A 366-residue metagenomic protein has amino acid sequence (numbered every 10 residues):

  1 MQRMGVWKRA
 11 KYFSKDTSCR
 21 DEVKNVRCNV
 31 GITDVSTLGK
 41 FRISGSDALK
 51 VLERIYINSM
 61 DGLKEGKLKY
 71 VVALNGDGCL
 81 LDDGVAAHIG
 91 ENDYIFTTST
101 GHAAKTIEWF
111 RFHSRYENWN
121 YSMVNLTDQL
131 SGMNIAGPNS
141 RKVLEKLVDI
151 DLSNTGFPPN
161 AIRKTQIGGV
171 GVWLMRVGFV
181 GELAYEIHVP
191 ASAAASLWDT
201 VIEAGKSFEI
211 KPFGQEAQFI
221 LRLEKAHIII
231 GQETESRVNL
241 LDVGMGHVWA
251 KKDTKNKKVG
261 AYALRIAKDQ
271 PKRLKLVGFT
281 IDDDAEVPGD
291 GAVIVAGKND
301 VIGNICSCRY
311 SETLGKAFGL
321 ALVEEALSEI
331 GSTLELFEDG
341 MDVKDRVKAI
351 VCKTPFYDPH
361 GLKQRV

Functional and structural regions predicted by a protein language model:
M1-S14, R20, I89-V366: Conserved, structured C-terminal
M1-V71, C79-L81: Acidic, proline/glycine-enriched N-terminal capping motif
N29, D77-G78, F219, R237: A subset of signal/propeptide-processing and intrinsically disordered low-complexity segments in secreted/extracellular
G39, V71, G84-V85, R163 (+1 more regions): Residue-level detector of beta-strand structural context in well-folded domains
S46-L80, S140-V170: Internal amphipathic helical hairpin motif
S59-N92, F96-H113: Well-ordered mid-protein domain cores that form the structural environment of catalytic cofactors
